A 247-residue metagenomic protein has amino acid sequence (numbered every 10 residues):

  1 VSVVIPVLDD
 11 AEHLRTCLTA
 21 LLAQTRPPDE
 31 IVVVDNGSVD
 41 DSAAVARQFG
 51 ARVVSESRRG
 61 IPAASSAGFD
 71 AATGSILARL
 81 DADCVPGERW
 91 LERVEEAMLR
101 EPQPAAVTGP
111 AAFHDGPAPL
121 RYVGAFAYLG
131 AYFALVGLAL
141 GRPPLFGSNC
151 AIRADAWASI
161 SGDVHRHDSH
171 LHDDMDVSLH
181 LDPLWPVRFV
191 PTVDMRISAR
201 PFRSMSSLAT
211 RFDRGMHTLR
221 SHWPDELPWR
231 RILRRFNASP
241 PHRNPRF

Functional and structural regions predicted by a protein language model:
D9-A23: Short, well-formed alpha-helical segments that are part of the catalytic scaffolds of diverse glycosyltransferases
E12-R15, D40-Q48: Acidic helix N-cap motif at the loop->helix transition within catalytic regions of sugar-transfer enzymes
A20, P27, D35-A43, C84: A conserved acidic beta->alpha catalytic loop
E56-A72: Glycine-rich, basic loop-to-helix element that forms the pyrophosphate-binding segment of sugar-nucleotide handling
L77: Short aromatic/hydrophobic "clamp" motif used to bind/position activated sugar donors
R89-L120: Conserved donor NDP-sugar-binding/catalytic core segment of glycosyltransferases
T108-D115, V123-P143: Short, flexible, basic/aromatic active-site loop/helix in glycosyltransferases
D168-V177: Acidic donor-binding loop at a coil-to-helix junction in glycosyltransferase catalytic cores that engages
